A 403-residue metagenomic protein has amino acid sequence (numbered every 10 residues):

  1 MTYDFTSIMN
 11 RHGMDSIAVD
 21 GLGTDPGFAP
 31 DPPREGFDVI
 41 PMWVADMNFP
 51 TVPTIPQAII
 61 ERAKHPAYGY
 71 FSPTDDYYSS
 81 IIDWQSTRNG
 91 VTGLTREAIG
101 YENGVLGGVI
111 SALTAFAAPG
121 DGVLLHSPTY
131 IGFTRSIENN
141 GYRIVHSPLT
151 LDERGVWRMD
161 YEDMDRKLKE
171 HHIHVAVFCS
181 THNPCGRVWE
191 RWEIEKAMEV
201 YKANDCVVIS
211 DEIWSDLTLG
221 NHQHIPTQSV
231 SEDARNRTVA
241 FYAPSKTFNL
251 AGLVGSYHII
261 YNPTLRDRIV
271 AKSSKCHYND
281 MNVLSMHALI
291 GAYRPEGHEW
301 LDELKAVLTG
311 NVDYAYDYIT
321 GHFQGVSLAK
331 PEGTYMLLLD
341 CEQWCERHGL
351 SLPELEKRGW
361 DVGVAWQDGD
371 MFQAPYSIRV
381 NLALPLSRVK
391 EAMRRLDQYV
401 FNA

Functional and structural regions predicted by a protein language model:
T2-G104, S111, N402-A403: N-terminal small-domain helix-loop-helix segment of the aminotransferase-like
Y68-E199, D216-S229, D233: Conserved core of the PLP fold type I
N140, H171, A203-N204, A234 (+2 more regions): Helix C-cap/helix->beta junction micro-motif
A234, R347-Q367, M371-A403: PLP-dependent enzyme catalytic core of the Aspartate aminotransferase-like
R237-G321, S327-P331: PLP-dependent aminotransferase class I/II
L308-T309, D313, H322-D361, I378: Conserved PLP-binding catalytic core of the aspartate aminotransferase-like
